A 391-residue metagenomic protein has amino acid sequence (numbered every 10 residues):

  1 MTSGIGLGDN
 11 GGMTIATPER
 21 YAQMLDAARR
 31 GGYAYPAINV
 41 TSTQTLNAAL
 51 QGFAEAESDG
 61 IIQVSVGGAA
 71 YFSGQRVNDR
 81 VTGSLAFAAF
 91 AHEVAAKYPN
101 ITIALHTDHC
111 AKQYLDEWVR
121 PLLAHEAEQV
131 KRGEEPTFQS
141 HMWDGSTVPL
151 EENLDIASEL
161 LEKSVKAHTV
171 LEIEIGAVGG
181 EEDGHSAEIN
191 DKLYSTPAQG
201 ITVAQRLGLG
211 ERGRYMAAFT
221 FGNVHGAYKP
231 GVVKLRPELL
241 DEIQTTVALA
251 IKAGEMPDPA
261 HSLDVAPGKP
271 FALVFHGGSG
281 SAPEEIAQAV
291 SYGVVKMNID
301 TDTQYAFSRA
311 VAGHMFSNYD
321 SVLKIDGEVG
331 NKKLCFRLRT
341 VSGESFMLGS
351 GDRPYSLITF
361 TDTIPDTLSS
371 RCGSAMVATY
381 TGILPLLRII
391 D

Functional and structural regions predicted by a protein language model:
T2-T14, E19-Y35: Generic N-terminal amphipathic, Lys/Arg-enriched alpha-helix
G4-D9, V290-D391: C-terminal alpha-helical cap/extension of soluble enzyme domains
E19-A27, T43-N78, T82-N100, K112-K269 (+2 more regions): Alpha/beta enzyme core
A37-N39, D59-Q63, A104-H106: Short, conserved beta-strand segments within well-ordered enzyme catalytic domains that often line or immediately flank
V40, H106-A111, F271-S281: Glycine-rich beta-to-alpha transition loops that act as phosphate-gripper elements at the mouths of alpha/beta enzyme
L85, L105, S369: Glycine-rich oxoanion-binding loops at beta->alpha junctions
N223-H225, G280-A282, Y305: Active-site environment of divalent metal-dependent phosphoester hydrolases
K269, F275-N298: Internal helical hairpin/lid segments
